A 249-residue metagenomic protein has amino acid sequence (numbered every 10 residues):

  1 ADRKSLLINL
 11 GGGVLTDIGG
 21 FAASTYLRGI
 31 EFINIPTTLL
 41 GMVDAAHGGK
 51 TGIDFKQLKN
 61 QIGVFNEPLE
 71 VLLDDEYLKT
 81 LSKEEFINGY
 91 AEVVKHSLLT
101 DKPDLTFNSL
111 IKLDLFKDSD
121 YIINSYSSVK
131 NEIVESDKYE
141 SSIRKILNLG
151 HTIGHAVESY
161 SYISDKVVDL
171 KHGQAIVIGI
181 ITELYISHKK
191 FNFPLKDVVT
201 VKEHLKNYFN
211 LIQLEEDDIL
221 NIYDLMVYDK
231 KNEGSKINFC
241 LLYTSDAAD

Functional and structural regions predicted by a protein language model:
A1-I33: N-terminal small/polar loop signature for handling phosphorylated ligands or for N-terminal nucleophile
G20-L113: A glycine/threonine-rich phosphate-anchoring loop and its flanking beta-alpha core in nucleotide/phosphate-binding
Y90-V94, I122-I133, L147, I180 (+2 more regions): Short alpha-helical scaffolding segments that buttress acidic/His motifs in well-ordered protein cores
A91-V94, F193-L242: C-terminal charged capping/lid subdomain of soluble metabolic enzymes
L115-I163: Oxyanion-binding "anion nests"
L170-F209: Active-site pocket-lining segment
Y243-D249: Conserved small/polar residues in nucleotide/adenosyl-binding loops
